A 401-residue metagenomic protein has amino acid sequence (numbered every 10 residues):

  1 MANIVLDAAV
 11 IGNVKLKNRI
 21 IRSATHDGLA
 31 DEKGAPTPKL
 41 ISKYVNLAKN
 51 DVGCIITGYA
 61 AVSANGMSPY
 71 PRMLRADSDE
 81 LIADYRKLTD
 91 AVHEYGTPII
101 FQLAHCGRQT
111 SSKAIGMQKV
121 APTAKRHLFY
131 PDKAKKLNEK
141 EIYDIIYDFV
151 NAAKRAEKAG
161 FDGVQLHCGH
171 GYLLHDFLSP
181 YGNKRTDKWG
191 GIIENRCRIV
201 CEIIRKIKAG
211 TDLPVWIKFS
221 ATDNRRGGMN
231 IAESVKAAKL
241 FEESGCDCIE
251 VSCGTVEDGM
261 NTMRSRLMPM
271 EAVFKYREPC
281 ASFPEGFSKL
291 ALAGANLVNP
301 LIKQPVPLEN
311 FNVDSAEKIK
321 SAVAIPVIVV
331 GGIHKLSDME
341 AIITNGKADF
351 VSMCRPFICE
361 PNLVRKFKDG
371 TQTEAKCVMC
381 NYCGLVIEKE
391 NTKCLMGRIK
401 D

Functional and structural regions predicted by a protein language model:
M1-D401: Flavin-dependent oxidoreductase catalytic cores
